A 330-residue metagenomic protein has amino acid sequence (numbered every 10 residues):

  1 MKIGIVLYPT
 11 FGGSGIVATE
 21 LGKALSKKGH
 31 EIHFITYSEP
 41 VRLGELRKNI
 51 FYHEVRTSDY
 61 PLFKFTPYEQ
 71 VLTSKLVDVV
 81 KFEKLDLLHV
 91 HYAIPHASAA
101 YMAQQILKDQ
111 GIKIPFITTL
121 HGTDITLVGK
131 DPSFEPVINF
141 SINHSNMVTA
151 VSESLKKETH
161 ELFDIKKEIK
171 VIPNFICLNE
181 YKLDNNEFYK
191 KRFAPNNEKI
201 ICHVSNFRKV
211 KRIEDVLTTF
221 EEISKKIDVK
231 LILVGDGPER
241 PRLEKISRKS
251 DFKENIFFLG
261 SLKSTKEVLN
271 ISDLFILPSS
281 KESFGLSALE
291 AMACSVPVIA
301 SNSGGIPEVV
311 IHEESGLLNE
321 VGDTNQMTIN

Functional and structural regions predicted by a protein language model:
L7-F11, K23-Y68: N-terminal strand-loop element at the rim of the active site of nucleotide-sugar-dependent glycosyltransferases
T149, A194-K211, L217-F220, I232: Conserved donor-binding/catalytic core segment of Leloir-type glycosyltransferases
S154, F175: Carbohydrate-associated surface elements
Y181-P195: A short helix/loop element that forms part of the nucleotide-sugar donor recognition site in Leloir-type
E244-G260: Nucleotide-activated donor-binding/catalytic signature segment of Leloir-type glycosyltransferases, i.e., the conserved
S261, S280: Aromatic "clamp/platform" in nucleotide-sugar-dependent glycosyltransferases that forms part of the donor/acceptor
P297-A300, V310: Short hydrophobic beta-strand element within catalytic cores of glycosyltransferases and related nucleotide-activated
H312-E313, L317-T324: Conserved acidic donor-binding segment of nucleotide-sugar-dependent glycosyltransferases
